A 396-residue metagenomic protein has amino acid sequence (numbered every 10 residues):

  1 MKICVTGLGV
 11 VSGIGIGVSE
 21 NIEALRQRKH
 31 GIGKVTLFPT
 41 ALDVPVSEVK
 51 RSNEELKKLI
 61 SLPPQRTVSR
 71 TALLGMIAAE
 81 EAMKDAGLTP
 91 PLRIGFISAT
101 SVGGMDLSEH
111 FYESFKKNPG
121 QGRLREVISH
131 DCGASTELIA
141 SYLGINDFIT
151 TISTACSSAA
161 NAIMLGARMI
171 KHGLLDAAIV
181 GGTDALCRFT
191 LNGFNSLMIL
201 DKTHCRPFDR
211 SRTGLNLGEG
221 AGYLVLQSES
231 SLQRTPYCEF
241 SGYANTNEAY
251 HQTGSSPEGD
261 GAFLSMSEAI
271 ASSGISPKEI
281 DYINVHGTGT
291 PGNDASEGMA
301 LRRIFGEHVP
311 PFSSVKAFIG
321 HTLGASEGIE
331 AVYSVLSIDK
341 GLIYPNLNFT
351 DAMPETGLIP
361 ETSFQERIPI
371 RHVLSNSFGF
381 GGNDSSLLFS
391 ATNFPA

Functional and structural regions predicted by a protein language model:
M1-L62, A86, S230-E239, V332-N346 (+2 more regions): ACP-dependent fatty acid/polyketide chain-elongation machinery
K2-T6, A24-V35, L200, H204-S273 (+2 more regions): Condensing-enzyme catalytic core mediating Claisen C-C bond formation in acyl metabolism
G13, I60-E80, R123-D131, I149-N161 (+4 more regions): Active-site pocket-shaping loop/turn-to-helix segments
S19-A24, E109-Q121, M169-H172, N192-T203 (+3 more regions): A glycine- and small-aliphatic-rich helix-loop capping segment at beta-alpha/alpha-beta transitions that lines
S19-S98, G104-M105, S265-P277, I304: Conserved active-site "lid/cap" helical segment
G75-D85, C132, A140-L143, F148-G181 (+3 more regions): Active-site-proximal alpha-helical scaffold in enzymes
T100-T150, N293-E307: Active-site-proximal gating segment of KS-fold condensing enzymes and close homologs
L174-S196, D201-R212, Y243-P257, V285-D294 (+1 more regions): Acyl-CoA/ACP chain-elongation machinery
